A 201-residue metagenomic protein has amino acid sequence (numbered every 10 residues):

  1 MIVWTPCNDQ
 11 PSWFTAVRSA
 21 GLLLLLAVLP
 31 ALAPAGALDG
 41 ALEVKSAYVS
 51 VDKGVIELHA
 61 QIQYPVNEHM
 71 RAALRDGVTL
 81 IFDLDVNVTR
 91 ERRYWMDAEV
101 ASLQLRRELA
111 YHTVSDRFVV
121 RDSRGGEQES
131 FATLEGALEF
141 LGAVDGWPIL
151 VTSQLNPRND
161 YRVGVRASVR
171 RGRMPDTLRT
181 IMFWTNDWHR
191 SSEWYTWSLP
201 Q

Functional and structural regions predicted by a protein language model:
M1-A16: N-terminal secretory signal peptides that target proteins for export/translocation
I2-V3, I149-Q201: Glycine-rich, aromatic-bearing surface loops/beta-hairpins
V17-A31: Bacterial N-terminal signal peptides
A35-L80: N-terminal onset of structured domains
L42-Y48, E68, Q104-R106, G146-V151: Short structured motifs
L58-I62, T113, V119, S123-G126 (+1 more regions): A beta-strand/beta-hairpin structural motif
A72-E135: Structured domain cores in non-transmembrane regions
